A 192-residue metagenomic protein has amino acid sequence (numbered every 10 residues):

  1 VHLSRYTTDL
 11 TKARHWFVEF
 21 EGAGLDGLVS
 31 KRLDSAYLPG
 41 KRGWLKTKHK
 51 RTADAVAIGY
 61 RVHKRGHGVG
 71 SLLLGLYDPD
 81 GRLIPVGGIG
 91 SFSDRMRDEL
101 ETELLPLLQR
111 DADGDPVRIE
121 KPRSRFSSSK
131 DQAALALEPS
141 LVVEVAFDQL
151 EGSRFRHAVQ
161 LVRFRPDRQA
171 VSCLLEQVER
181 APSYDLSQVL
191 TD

Functional and structural regions predicted by a protein language model:
V1-D192: Catalytic cores of nucleic-acid ligases and guanylyltransferases
